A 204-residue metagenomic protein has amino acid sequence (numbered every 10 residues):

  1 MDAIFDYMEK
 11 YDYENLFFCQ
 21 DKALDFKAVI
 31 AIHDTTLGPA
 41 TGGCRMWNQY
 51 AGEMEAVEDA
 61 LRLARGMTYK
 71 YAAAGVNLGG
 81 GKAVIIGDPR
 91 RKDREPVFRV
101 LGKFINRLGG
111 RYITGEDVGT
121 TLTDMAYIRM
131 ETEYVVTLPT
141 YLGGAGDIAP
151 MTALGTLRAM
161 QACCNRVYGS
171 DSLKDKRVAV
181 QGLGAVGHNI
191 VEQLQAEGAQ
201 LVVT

Functional and structural regions predicted by a protein language model:
M1-G146: N-terminal ligand-binding/catalytic initiation module
D147-T204: Glycine-rich phosphate/diphosphate-binding loop of Rossmann-like nucleotide-binding domains
